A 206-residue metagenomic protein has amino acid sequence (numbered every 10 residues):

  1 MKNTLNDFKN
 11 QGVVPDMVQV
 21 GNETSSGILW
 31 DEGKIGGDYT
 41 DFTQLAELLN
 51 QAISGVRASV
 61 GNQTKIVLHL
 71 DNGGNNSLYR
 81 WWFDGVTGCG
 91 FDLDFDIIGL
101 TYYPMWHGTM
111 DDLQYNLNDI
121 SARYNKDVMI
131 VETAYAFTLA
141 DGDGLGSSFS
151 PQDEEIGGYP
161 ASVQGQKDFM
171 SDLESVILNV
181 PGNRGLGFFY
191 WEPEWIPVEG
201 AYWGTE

Functional and structural regions predicted by a protein language model:
M1-G88, L93-F95, G108-L117, E199-E206: Active-site cleft segment of glycoside hydrolase catalytic domains centered on the general acid/base Glu
V18, I98, E132, Q166 (+1 more regions): Conserved, mostly hydrophobic/aromatic
V20-S25, H69-G73, L100-M105, T133-A136 (+1 more regions): Active-site beta-loop-alpha junctions enriched in small/polar residues
G37, A58, D119-A122, T138-E206: Aromatic-rich peripheral "rim/lid" segments of glycoside hydrolase catalytic domains that contact and position glycan
T64-K65, D127, G187: Proline-centered loop/turn at the N-terminus of a beta-strand
I66, I97-G99, E154-G158: A generic short-segment signal for beta-strand/edge and adjacent turn/coil regions
F83-S148, P160: Flexible, glycine-rich surface segments
